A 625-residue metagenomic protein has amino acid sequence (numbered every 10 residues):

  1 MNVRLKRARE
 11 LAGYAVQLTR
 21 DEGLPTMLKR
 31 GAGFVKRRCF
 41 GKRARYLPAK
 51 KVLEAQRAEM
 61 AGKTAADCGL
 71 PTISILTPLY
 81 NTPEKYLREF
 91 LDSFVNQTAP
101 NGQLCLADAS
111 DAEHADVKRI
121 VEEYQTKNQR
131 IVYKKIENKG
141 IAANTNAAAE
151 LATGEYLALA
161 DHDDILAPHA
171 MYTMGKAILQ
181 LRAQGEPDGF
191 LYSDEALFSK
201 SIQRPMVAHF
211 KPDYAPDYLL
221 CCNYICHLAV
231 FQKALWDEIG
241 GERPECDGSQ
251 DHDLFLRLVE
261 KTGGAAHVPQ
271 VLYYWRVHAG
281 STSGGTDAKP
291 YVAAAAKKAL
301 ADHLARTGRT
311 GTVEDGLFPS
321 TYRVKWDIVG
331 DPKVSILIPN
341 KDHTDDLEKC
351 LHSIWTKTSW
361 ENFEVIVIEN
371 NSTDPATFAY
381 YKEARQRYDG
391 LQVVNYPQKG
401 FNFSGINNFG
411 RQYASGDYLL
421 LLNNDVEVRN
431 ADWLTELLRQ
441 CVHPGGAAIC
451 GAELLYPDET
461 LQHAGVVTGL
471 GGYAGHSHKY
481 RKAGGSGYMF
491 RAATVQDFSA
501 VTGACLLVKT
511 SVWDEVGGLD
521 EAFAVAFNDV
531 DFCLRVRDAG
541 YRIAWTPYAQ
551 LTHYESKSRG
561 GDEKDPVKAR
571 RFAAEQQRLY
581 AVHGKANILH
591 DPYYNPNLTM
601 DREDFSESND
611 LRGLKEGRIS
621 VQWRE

Functional and structural regions predicted by a protein language model:
N2, K6, E10-C68, K289-D331 (+5 more regions): C-terminal, non-catalytic tails of nucleotide-sugar-dependent glycosyltransferases
G31, K36-A288, D302: Nucleotide-sugar donor-binding/catalytic module of glycosyltransferases that assemble extracellular/cell-envelope
D92-N101, H352-N362: Short, acidic, metal-binding catalytic loop of nucleotide-sugar glycosyltransferases
I136-A152, Y396-A414: Glycine-rich, basic loop-to-helix element that forms the pyrophosphate-binding segment of sugar-nucleotide handling
G154-I165, G416-R429: Short beta-strand-to-loop acidic/aromatic patch adjacent to the donor-nucleotide binding site
H169-P205, V426-Y473: Conserved donor NDP-sugar-binding/catalytic core segment of glycosyltransferases
L235, E245-V271, L300, W433-L438 (+2 more regions): A short, conserved alpha-helix in the catalytic core of glycosyltransferases
P269-T286, G316-Y322, L455, E521 (+2 more regions): Active-site donor/metal-binding and catalytic loop motifs of nucleotide-sugar-dependent glycosylation enzymes
